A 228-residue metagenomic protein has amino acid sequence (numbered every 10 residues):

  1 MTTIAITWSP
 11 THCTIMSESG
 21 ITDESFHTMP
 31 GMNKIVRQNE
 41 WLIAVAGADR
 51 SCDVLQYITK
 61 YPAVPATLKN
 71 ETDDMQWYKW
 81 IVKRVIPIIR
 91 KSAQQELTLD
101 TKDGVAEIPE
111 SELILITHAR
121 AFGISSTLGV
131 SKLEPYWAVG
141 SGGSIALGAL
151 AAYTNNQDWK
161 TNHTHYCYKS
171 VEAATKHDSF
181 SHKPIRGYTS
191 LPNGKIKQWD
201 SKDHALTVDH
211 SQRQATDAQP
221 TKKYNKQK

Functional and structural regions predicted by a protein language model:
M1-L99, V130-H165, S179-H182, R186 (+1 more regions): Conserved short S/T/G-enriched processing/targeting/catalytic segments and their helical context
S92-I114: Active-site-proximal helix-loop elements at catalytic-domain edges
A106-G140: Long, charge-patterned amphipathic alpha-helical coiled-coil/hairpin "stalk" segments used as oligomerization
K160-K228: C-terminal, charged interaction/regulatory segments at domain termini
